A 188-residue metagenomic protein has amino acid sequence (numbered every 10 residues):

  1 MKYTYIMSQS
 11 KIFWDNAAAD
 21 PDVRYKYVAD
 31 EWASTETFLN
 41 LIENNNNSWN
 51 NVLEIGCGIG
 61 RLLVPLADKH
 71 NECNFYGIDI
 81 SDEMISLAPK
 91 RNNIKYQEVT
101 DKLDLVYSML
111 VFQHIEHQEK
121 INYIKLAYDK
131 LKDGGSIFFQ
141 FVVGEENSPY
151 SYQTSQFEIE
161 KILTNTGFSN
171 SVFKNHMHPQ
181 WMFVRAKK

Functional and structural regions predicted by a protein language model:
M1-W49, G58-E98, I115-N122, S136-K187: Class I (Rossmann-like) S-adenosyl-L-methionine-dependent methyltransferase catalytic domain, capturing the SAM-binding
N50, D104: Conserved acidic residues
E54: Class I SAM-dependent methyltransferase core
Y107: A conserved beta-strand element that flanks and buttresses the S-adenosyl-L-methionine
L110-V111: Short catalytic micro-motifs in class I SAM-dependent methyltransferases
I121-D133: A short glycine-rich, Lys/Arg-flanked "PGG" loop and its adjoining helix->strand segment in the class I
